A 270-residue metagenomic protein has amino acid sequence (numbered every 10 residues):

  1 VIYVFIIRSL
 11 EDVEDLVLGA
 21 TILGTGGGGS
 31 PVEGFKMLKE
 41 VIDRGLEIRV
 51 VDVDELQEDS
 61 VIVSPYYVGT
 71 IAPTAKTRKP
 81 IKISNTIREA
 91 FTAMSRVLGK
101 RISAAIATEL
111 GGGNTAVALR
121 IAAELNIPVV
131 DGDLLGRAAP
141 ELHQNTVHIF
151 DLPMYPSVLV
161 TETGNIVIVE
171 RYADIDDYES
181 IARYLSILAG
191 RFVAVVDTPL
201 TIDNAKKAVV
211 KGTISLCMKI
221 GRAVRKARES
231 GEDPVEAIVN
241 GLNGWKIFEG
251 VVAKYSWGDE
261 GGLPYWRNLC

Functional and structural regions predicted by a protein language model:
F5-I42: N-terminal phosphate-binding or glycine-rich loops at protein starts, especially the Walker A/P-loop of NTPases
S30-G34, I87, T108-R120, G136-P140: Short glycine/serine/threonine-rich phosphate/pyrophosphate-binding segments that cradle anionic phosphate groups
D54-S103: Glycine-rich oxoanion-binding loops at beta->alpha junctions
L56-P73, Q144-L185: A structural-propensity feature for long, helix-poor, extended segments
R101-G111, P128-V130: A short, small-residue-rich loop immediately preceding and capping a beta-strand
A123-H143: Short, acidic/small-residue loops that bind anionic groups at enzyme active sites
T163-T213: Conserved anion/nucleotide-ligand pocket segment
G221-C270: Oxyanion-binding "anion nests"
